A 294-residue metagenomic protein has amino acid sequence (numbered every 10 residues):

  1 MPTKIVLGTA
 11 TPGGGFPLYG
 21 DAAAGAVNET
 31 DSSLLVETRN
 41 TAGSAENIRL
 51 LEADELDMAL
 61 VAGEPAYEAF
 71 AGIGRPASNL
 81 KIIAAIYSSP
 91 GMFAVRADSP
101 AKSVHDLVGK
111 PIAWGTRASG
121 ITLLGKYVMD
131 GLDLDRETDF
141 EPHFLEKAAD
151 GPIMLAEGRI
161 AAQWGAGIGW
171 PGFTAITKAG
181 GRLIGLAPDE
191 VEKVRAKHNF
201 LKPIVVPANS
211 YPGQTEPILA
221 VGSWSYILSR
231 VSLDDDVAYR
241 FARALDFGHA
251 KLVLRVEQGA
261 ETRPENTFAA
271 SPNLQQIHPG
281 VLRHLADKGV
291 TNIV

Functional and structural regions predicted by a protein language model:
P2, A53, S78, S88-P90 (+2 more regions): Extracytoplasmic
K4-T30, L34-L35, S88-I153, E157-R159 (+1 more regions): Bilobed "Venus flytrap"/periplasmic-binding protein-like clamshell domains and structurally analogous long
A24-S32, A53-L56, A71, M129-L134 (+5 more regions): Sec-exported extracytoplasmic/periplasmic mature domains
G63-P65, I73-G74, S99, R136-L233: Pocket-lining segment of extracytoplasmic ligand-binding domains
Y67, S78-Y87: Short beta-strand-centered segments that line the small-molecule binding cleft or hinge of alpha/beta clamshell
P111-V128, K202-A270: Ligand-binding clefts/hinges and TM-proximal coupling segments of bilobed small-molecule sensing domains
K147-D150, A156-R159, G167-G185, E190-R195 (+2 more regions): An extracytoplasmic/periplasmic, membrane-proximal ligand-sensing/linker region
